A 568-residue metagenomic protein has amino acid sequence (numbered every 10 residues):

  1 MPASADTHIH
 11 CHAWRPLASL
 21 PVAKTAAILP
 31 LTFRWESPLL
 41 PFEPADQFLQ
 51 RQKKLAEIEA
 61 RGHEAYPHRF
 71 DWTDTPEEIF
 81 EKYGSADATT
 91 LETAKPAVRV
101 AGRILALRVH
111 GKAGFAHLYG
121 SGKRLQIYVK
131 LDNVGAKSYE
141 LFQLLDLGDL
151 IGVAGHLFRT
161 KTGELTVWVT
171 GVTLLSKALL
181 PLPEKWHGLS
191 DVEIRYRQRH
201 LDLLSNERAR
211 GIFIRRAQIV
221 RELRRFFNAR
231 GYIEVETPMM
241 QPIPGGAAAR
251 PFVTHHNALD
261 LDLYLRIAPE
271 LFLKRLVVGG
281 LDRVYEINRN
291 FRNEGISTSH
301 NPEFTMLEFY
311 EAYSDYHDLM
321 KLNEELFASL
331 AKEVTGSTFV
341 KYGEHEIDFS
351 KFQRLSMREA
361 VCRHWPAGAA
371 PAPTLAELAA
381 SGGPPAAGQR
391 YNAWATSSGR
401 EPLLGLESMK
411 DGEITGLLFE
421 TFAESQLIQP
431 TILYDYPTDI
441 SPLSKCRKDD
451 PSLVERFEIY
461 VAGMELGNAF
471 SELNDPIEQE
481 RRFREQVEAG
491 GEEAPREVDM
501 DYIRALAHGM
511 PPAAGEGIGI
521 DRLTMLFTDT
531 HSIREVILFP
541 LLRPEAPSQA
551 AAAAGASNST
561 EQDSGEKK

Functional and structural regions predicted by a protein language model:
P2-T7, A26, S37: Intrinsically disordered, low-complexity segments enriched in serine/proline and basic residues
T7, A27-I28, V100, A387: Intrinsically disordered, low-complexity regions enriched in Ser/Pro/Gly/Gln/His and often acidic
L17-L20, L29-L31, L39-L40: Leucine-biased recognition of intrinsically disordered, low-complexity hydrophobic segments
F33-K568: Class II aminoacyl-tRNA synthetase catalytic cores and aaRS-like
